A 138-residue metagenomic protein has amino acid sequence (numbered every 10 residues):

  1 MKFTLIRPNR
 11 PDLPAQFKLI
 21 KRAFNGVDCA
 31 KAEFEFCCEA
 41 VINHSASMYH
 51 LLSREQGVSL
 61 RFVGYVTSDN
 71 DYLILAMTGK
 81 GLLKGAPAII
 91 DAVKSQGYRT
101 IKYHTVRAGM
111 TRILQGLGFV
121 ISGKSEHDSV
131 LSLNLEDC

Functional and structural regions predicted by a protein language model:
M1-E33: Short amphipathic alpha-helix that is part of the acyltransferase structural core
F3, A46, G116-V120: Short glycine-aromatic motifs
D28-M48: Active-site rim helix/loop that mediates acceptor-substrate recognition in acyltransferases
N43-G81: Conserved donor-binding loop and adjoining core beta-sheet/short helix segment in diverse acyl/aminoacyl transferases
F62-G64, I101, L131: Hydrophobic beta-strand residues in large extracellular and virion-surface proteins
S68-L117: Acyl-donor binding region in acyl/amide transferases
V120-L133: Conserved catalytic-core motifs of GNAT/GCN5-like acyltransferases
D137-C138: Short, charged/polar, Gly/Pro-enriched secondary-structure boundary elements
